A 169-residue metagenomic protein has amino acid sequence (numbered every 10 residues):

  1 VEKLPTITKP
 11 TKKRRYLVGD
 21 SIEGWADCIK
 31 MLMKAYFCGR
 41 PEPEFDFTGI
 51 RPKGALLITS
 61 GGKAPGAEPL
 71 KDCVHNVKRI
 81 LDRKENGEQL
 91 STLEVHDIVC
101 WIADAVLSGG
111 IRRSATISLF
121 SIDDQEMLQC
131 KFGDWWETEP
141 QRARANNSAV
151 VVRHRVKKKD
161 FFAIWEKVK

Functional and structural regions predicted by a protein language model:
V1-P52, L56-T59, K63-K169: Conserved catalytic cores of very large enzyme subunits
